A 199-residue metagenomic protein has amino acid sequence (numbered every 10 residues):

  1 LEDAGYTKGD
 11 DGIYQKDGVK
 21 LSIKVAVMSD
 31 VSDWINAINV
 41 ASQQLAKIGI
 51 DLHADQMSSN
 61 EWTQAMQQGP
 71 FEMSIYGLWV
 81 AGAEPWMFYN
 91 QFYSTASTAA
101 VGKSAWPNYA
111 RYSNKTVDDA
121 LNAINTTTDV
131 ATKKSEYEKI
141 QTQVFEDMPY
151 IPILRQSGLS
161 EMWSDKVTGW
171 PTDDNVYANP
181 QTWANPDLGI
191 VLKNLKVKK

Functional and structural regions predicted by a protein language model:
L1-K24: Immediate post-signal peptide segment of exported/extracytoplasmic ligand-binding proteins
G9-Q15, H53-Q56, T132-E136: Surface-exposed patches in mature extracellular/periplasmic domains of secreted proteins
K20-D30, L52-D55, E72: Short, well-ordered beta-strand elements
A26-M28, D55-M57, Y76-G77, L154-Q156: Generic beta-strand/beta-sheet core signal
D33-S42, W62-K199: Detector for C-terminal structural segments
G49: Short glycine-rich hinge loops at helix-strand junctions in the catalytic core of two-component histidine kinases
A54-Q64: Short helix-initiation/N-cap motifs at beta->coil->alpha
